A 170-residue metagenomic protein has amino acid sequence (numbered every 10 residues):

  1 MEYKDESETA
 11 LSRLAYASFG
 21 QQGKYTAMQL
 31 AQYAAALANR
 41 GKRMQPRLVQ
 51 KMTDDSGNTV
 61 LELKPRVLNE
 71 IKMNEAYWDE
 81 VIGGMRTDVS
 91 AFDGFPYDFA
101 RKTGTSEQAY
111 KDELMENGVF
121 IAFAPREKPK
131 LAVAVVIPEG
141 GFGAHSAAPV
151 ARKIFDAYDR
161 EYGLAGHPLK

Functional and structural regions predicted by a protein language model:
M1-V135: Beta-lactam-recognizing serine transpeptidase/beta-lactamase-like catalytic domain environment
T26-Q32, S146-K153: Short amphipathic alpha-helical face segments that pack within enzyme cores and frequently flank/anchor catalytic
V49-Q50, P149, H167: Sparse recognition of residues in long alpha-helices and their boundaries
N58-R66, R152-K170: Short, gly/Ser/Thr-rich active-site loops of penicillin-recognizing serine hydrolases
M73, E139-V150: Short alpha-helix boundary/capping segments
K130, F142-A144, E161: Intrinsically disordered, low-complexity acidic/polar segments
